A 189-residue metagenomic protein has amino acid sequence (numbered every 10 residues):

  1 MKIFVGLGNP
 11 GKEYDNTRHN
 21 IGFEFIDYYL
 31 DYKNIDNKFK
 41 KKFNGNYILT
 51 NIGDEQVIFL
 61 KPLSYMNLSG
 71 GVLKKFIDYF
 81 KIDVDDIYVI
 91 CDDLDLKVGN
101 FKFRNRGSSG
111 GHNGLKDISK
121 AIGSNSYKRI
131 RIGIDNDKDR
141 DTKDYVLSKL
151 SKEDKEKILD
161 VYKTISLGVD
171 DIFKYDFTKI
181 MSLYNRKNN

Functional and structural regions predicted by a protein language model:
K2-N105, K116-I130, D137-D141, S148 (+1 more regions): Nucleotide and nucleotide-moiety/phosphate-recognizing core
S109: Phosphate- and other anionic-substrate recognition elements at nucleic-acid/protein interfaces
H112: Catalytic beta-strand-to-alpha-helix segment of the class III nucleotidyl cyclase homology domain
